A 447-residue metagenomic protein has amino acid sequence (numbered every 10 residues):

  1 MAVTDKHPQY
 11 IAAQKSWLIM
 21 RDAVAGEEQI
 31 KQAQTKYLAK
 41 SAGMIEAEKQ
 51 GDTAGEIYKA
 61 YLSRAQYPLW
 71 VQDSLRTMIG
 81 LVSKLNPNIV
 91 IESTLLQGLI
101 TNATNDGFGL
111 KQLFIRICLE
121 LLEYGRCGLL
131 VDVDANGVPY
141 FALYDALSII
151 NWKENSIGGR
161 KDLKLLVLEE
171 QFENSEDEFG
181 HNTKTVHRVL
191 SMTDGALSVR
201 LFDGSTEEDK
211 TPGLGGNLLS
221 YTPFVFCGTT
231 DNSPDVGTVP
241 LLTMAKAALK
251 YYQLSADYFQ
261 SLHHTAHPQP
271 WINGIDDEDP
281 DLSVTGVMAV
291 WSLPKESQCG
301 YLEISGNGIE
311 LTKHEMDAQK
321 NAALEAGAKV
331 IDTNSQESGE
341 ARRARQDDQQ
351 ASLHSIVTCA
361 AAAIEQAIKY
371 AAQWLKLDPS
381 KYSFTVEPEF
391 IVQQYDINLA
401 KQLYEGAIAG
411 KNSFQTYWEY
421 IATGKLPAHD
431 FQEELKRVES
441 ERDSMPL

Functional and structural regions predicted by a protein language model:
M1-Y140, P446-L447: Extended, helix-rich architectural segments
L85, D106-L113, E120-G128, A248-Q269 (+9 more regions): Short secondary-structure junctions and interdomain/linker hinges
L95, D106-F114, L121, T243 (+4 more regions): Short amphipathic alpha-helical segments
L113-C118, N307-L311, S352: Short secondary-structure capping micro-motifs at structural edges
L122-Y124, G128-D231: Extended, regular secondary-structure scaffolds
L130, L143, V167-E169, E303 (+2 more regions): Residues in well-ordered beta-strands of folded domains
D209-E340: Extended, charged amphipathic alpha-helical segments
V290, L311, A318-L447: C-terminal helix-loop subdomains that flank or include functional centers
